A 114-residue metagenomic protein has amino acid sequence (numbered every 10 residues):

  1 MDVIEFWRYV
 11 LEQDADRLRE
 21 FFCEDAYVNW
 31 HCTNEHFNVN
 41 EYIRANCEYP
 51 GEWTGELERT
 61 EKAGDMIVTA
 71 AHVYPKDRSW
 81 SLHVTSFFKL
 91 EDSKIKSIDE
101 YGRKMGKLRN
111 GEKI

Functional and structural regions predicted by a protein language model:
M1-I114: C-terminal and inter-domain tail/linker signature
